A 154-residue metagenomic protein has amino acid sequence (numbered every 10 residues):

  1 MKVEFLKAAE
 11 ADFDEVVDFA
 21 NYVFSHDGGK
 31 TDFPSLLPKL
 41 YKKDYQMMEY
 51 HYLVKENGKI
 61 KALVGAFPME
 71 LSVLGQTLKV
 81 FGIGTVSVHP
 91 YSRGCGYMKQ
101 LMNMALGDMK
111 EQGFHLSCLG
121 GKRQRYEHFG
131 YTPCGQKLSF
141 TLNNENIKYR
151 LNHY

Functional and structural regions predicted by a protein language model:
M1-A62, A66-P68, G75-L78, G82 (+1 more regions): Short amphipathic alpha-helix that is part of the acyltransferase structural core
D14, D18, K99-G107, E111 (+1 more regions): A broad, structural surface signal
F67, H89, G120: Conserved residues at the C-terminal ends of beta-strands
M69-L71, Y91, Q124: Short coil/turn motifs at secondary-structure junctions
L71, T132-Y149: Conserved catalytic-core motifs of GNAT/GCN5-like acyltransferases
V88, G94-G107, C118: Conserved acetyl-CoA-binding loop-helix of GNAT-fold acetyltransferases
E111-H115, G121-S139: Conserved active-site alpha-helix within GNAT-family acetyltransferase domains
